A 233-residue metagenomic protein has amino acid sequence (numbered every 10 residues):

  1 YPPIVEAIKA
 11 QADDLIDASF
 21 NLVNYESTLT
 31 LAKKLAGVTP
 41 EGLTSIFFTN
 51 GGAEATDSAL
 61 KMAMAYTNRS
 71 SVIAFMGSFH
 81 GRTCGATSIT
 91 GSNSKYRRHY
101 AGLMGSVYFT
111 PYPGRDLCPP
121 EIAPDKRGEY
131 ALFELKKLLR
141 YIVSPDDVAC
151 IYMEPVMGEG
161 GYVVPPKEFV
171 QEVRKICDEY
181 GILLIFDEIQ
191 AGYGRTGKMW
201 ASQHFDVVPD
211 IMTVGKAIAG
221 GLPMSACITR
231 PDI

Functional and structural regions predicted by a protein language model:
Y1-I233: Conserved N-terminal phosphate-binding loop of PLP-dependent enzymes in the Aspartate aminotransferase
